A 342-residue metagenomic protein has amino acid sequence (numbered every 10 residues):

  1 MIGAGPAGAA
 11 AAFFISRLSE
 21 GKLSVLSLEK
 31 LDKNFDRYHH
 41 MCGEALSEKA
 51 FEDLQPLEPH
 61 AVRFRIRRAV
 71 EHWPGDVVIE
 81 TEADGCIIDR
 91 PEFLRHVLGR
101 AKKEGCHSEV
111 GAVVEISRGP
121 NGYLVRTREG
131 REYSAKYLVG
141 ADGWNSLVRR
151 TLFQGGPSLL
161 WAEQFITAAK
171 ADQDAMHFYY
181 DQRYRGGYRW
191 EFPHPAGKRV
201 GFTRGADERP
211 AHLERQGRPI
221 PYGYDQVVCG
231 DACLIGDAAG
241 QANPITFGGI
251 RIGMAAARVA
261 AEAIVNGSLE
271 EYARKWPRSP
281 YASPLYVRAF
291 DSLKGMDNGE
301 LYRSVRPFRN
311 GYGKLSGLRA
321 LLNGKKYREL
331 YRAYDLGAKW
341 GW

Functional and structural regions predicted by a protein language model:
I2-A4, F13-H40: Glycine-rich FAD pyrophosphate-binding loop
G8-A9: N-terminal Rossmann-fold NAD(P) dinucleotide-binding loop
F13, R17, G99, K103 (+3 more regions): Short, well-ordered alpha-helices that flank and scaffold nucleotide-derived cofactor binding pockets
L31-Q55: Conserved N-terminal glycine-rich FAD pyrophosphate-binding loop of Rossmann-like flavoproteins
K49, D53-T151, S158-L160: Conserved N-terminal helical subregion
E115, E132, R204-W276: FAD/FMN-dependent oxidoreductases across multiple families
W144-E208, Y224: Conserved FAD-binding catalytic core of PHBH/FMO-like flavoproteins
E262-W342: C-terminal helical "tail/cap" subdomain of flavin- and related membrane-associated enzymes
